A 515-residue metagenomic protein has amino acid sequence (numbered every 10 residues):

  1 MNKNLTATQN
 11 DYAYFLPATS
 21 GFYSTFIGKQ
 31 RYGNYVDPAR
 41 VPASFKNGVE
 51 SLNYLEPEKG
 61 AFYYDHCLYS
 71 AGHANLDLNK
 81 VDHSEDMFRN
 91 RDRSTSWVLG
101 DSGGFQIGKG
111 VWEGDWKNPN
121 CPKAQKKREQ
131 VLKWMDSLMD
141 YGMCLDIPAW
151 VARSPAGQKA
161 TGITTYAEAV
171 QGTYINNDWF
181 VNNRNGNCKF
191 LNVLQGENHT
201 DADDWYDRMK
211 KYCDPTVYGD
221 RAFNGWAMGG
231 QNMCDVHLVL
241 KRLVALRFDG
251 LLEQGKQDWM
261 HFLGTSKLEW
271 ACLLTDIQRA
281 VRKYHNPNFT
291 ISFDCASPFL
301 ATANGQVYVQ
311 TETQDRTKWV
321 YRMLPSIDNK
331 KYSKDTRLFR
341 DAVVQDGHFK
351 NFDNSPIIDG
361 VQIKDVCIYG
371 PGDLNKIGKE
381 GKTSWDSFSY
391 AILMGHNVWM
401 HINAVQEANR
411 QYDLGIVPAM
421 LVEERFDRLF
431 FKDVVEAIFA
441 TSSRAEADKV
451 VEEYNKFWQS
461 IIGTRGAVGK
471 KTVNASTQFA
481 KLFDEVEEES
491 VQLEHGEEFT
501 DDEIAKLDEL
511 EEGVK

Functional and structural regions predicted by a protein language model:
M1-V181, F439, D448, E452 (+3 more regions): Non-catalytic, usually N-terminal nucleic-acid engagement modules in DNA/RNA processing proteins
N2-K3, N185-V361: Glycine-rich phosphate/ribose-binding loops and adjacent secondary-structure elements that form binding surfaces
K80, E253-K256, V514-K515: Short linear interaction motifs
V131, Y166-T173, A202-M209, V239 (+3 more regions): Generic structural signal of hydrophobic/aromatic residues within well-ordered alpha-helices of folded domains
S154, N198, N232-D235, K267 (+3 more regions): Intrinsic-disorder/low-complexity, polar/charged segments
P287-V514: Gly/Ser/Thr/Ala-enriched C-terminal appendages of enzymes
